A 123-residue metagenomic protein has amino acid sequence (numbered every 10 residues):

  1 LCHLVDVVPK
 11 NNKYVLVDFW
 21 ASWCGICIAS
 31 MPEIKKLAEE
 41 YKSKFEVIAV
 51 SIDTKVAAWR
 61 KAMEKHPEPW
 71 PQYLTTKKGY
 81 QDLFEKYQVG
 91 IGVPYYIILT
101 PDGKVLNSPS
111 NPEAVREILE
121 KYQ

Functional and structural regions predicted by a protein language model:
L1-V15, F84-Y87: A short beta-strand-turn-helix
D6-P9, A29, Y41-K44: Membrane-proximal structural modules of membrane-associated proteins and complexes
L16-V17, V47, Y96: Hydrophobic beta-strand anchors of alpha/beta hydrolase catalytic cores
F19-K36: Conserved redox-active cysteine motifs that mediate thiol-disulfide chemistry, especially di-cysteine Cys-X(1-2)-Cys
S22, K55, K104: Conserved Rossmann-like nucleotide-cofactor binding loop
M31, K35, V56, R60 (+1 more regions): Extracytoplasmic/secreted envelope proteins and their assembly/folding machinery, especially bacterial periplasmic
L37-Y80, V89-G90: Conserved segment of the thioredoxin-like fold in thiol-based oxidoreductases
E68, T75-K121: Thiol/disulfide oxidoreductase modules built on the thioredoxin-like
